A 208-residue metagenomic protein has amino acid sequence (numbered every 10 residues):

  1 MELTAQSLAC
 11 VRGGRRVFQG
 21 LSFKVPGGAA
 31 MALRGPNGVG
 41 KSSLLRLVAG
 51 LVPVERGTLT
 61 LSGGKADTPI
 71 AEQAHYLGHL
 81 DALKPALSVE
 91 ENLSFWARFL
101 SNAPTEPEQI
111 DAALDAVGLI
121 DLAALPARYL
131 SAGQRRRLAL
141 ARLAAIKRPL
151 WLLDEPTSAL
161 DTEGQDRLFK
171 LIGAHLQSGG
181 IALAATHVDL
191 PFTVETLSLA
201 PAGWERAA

Functional and structural regions predicted by a protein language model:
A49: Helix-to-loop junction immediately C-terminal to a conserved catalytic motif
V54-E72: Conserved ABC transporter NBD signature motif
L80, P85-S101: Q-loop/switch helix immediately C-terminal to the Walker
P107-L122: Conserved ABC ATPase "signature" region
P126-G133: Conserved ABC ATPase signature
L140, G179: Hydrophobic anchor residue at the start of the ABC signature
W151-E155: Catalytic Walker B motif of ABC-type/P-loop ATPase nucleotide-binding domains
